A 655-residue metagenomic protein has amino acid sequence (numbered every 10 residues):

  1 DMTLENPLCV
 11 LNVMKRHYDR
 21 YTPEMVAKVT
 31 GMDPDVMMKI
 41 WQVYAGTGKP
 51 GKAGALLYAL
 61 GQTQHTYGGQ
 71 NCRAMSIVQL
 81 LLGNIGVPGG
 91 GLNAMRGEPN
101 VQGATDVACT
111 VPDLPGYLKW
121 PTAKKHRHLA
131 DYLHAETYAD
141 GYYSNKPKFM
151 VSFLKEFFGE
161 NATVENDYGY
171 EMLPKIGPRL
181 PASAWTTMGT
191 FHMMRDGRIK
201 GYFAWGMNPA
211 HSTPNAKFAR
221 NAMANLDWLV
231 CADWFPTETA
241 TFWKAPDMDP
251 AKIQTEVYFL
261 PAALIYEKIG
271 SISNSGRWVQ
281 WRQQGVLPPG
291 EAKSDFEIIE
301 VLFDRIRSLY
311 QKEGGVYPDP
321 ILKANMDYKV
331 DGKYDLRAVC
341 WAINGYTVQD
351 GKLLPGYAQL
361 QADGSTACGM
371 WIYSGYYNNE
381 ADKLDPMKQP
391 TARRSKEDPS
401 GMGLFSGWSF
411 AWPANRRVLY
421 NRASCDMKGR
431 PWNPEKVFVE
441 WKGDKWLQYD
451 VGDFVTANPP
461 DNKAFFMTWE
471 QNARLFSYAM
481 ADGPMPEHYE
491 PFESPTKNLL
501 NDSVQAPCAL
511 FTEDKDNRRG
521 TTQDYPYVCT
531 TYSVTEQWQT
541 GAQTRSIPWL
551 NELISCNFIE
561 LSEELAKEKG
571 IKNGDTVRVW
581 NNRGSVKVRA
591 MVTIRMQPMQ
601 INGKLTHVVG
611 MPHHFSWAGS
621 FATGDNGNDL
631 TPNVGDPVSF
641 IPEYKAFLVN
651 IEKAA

Functional and structural regions predicted by a protein language model:
D1, V13, K28, L80-E256 (+2 more regions): Extended redox/cofactor-interaction regions of prokaryotic respiratory oxidoreductases
D1-P50, Y138, Y143, I299: Long, well-ordered, tryptophan-enriched scaffold segments
P7, Y21-M25, L57-Q62, W278-P288: Flexible glycine/proline-enriched surface loops and loop-helix/loop-strand junctions
G51-A55, G86-M95, K312-I321: Flexible, glycine/charged-enriched surface loops at secondary-structure junctions
D227, C231-T237, T241-W243, L287-F303 (+1 more regions): Phosphate/diphosphate-binding loops
T255-P288, V592, H613: Glycine/threonine-rich phosphate-binding loop and adjacent beta-strand/alpha-helix elements that clamp
G270, R277-Y377, D382, M387: Long, C-terminal catalytic modules of enzymes
E297-D350, D450, A457-P460, S477-E487 (+3 more regions): Long, contiguous, secondary-structure-rich segments that constitute the structural scaffold of globular domains
